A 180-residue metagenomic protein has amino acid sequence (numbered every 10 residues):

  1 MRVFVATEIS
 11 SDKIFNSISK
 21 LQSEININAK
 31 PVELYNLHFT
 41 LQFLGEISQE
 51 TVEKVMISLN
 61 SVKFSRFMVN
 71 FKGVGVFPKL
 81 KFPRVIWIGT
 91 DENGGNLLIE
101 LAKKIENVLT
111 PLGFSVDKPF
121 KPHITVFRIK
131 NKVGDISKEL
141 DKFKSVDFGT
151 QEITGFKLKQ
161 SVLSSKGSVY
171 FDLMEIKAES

Functional and structural regions predicted by a protein language model:
M1-S180: Histidine-dependent nucleotide/RNA phosphoesterase domain, centered on the 2H-phosphoesterase fold with its duplicated
